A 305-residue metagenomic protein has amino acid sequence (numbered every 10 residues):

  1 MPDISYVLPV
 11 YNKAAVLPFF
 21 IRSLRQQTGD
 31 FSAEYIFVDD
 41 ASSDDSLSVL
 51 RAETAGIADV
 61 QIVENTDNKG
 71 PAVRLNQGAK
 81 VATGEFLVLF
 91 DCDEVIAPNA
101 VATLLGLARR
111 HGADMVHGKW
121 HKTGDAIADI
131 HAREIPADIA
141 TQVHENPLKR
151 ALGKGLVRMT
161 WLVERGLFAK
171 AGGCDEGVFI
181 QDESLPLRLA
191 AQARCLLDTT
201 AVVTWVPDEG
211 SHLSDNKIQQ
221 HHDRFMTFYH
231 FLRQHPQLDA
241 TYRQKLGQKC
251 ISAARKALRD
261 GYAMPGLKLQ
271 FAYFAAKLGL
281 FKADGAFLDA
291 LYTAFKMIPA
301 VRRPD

Functional and structural regions predicted by a protein language model:
M1, D260-D305: Membrane-interface aromatic/basic loop that binds lipid-linked glycans or pyrophosphate carriers, typified by
K13-Q26: Short, well-formed alpha-helical segments that are part of the catalytic scaffolds of diverse glycosyltransferases
D39-S48, D67, D91: A conserved acidic beta->alpha catalytic loop
N65-A82: Glycine-rich, basic loop-to-helix element that forms the pyrophosphate-binding segment of sugar-nucleotide handling
L87: Short aromatic/hydrophobic "clamp" motif used to bind/position activated sugar donors
V101-H131: Conserved donor NDP-sugar-binding/catalytic core segment of glycosyltransferases
T141-Q219: Conserved nucleotide-sugar donor-binding catalytic segment
A201-E209, S214-T241, Y262-K277: Catalytic core of nucleotide-sugar-dependent glycosyltransferases
